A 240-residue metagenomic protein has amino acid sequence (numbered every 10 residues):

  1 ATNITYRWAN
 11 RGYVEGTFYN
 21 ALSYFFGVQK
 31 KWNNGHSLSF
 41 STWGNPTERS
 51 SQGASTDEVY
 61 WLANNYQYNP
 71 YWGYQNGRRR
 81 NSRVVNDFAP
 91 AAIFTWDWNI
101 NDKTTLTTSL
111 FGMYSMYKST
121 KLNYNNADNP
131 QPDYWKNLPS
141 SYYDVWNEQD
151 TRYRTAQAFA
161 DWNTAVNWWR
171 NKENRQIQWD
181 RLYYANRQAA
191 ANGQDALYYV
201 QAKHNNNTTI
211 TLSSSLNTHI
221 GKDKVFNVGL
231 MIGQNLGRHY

Functional and structural regions predicted by a protein language model:
A1-A9, Y13-Q52, P90-I100: Transmembrane beta-barrel wall of Gram-negative outer-membrane proteins
T2-W8, A63-G77, N186-L197: Flexible, solvent-exposed coil segments and beta strand-coil junctions, predominantly the extracellular/periplasmic
R7, K31-L38, V59-Y60, N69-G77 (+3 more regions): Short C-terminal domain-edge/linker segments immediately following a structured domain
A9-G12, N45, G73, R79 (+2 more regions): Glycine-centered flexibility motif
G16-N20, Q75-N76, R80-F88, V200-T208: Short sequence motifs at beta-strands and strand-loop junctions characteristic of Gram-negative outer-membrane
F18-S23, A54-N69, N123-D133, L138: Flexible, surface-exposed loop regions and adjacent strand-edge segments of Gram-negative outer-membrane beta-barrel
G27, N45-N76, R80-V84, A92 (+1 more regions): Internal, well-ordered domain-core segments that constitute the primary functional module of diverse proteins
D87-Y240: Face-selective signature of the C-terminal outer-membrane beta-barrel domain
